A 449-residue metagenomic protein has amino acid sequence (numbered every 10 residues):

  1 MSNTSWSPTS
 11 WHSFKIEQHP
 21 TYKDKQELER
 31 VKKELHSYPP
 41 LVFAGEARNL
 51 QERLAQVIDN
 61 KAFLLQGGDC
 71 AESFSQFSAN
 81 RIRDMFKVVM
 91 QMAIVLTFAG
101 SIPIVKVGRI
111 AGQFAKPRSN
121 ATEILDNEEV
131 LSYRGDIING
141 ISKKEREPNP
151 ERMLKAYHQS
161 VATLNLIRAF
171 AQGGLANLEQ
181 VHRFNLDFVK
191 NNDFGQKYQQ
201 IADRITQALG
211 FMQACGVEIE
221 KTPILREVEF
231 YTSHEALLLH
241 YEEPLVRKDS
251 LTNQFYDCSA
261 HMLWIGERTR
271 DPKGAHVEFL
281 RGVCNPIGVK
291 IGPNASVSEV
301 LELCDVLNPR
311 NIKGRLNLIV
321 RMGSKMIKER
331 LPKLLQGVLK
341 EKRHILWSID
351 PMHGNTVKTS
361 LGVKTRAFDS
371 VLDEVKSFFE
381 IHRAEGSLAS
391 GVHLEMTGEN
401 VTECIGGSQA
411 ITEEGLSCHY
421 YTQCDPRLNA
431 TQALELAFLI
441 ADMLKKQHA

Functional and structural regions predicted by a protein language model:
M1-F63: N-terminal basic/disordered segments at the start of proteins
N49-Q51, K273-H276, L303, P332-L334: Glycine-rich, charged/polar anion/phosphate-binding loops that engage phosphate groups from diverse ligands
L54-V57, V95-T97, F279-L280, I381-A384: A general structural signal for short secondary-structure junctions and capping/turn motifs
N60-F63, I345-I349: Short coil-to-beta-strand
F63-G68, V105: Short, hydrophobic/glycine-enriched beta-strand segments
A71-E72, Q76-G323, R366, G391-E395 (+2 more regions): Active-site-facing alpha/beta catalytic cores
V300-L303, L307-P309, R315-W347, H353-T402: Non-transmembrane, aqueous-exposed alpha-helical and coiled segments at domain scale
G406: Short conserved loop adjoining the S-adenosyl-L-methionine
